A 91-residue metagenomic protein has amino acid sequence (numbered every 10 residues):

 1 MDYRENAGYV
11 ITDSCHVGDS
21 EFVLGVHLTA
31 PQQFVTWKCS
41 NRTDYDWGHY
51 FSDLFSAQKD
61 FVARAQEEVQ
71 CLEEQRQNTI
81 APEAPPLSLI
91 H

Functional and structural regions predicted by a protein language model:
M1-S14: Negatively charged, low-complexity tracts enriched in Asp/Glu with abundant Ser/Thr
S14, H49-Y50: Residue-level detector of high-confidence beta-strand sites
D19-G48, R64: Short aromatic-glycine-(Arg/Gly/Cys) micro-motifs in beta-strand/loop hairpins
Y50-E68: A short, charged, amphipathic alpha-helix used as a generic interaction element across diverse proteins
E67-E83: Surface-exposed beta-loop interaction hotspot
L87: Conserved ATP-binding/catalytic motifs of P-loop helicase motor domains
I90-H91: Conserved small/polar residues in nucleotide/adenosyl-binding loops
